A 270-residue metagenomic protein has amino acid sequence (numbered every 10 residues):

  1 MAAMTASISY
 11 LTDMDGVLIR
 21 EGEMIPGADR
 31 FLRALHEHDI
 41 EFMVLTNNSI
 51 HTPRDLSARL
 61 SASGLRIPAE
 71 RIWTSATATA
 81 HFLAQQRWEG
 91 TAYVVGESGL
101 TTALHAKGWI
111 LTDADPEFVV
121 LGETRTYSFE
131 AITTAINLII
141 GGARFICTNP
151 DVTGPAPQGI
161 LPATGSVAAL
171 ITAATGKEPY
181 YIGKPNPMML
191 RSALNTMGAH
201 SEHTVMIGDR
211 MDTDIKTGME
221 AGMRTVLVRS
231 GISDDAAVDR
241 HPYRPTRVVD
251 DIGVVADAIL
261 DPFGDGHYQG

Functional and structural regions predicted by a protein language model:
A2-I40, S49-W73, T77-G270: Asp-based, Mg2+/Mn2+-dependent phosphohydrolase catalytic module
